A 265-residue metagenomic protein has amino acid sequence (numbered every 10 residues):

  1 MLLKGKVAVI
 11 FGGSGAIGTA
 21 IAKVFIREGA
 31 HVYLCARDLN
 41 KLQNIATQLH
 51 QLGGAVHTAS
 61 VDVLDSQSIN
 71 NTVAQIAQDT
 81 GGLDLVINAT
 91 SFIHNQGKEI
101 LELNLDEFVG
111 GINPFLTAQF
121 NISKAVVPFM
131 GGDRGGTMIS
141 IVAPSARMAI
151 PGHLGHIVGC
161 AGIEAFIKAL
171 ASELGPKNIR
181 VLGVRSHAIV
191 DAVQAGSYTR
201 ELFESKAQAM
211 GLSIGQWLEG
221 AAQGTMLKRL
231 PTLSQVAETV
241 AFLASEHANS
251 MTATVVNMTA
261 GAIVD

Functional and structural regions predicted by a protein language model:
V7, S14-G15: Conserved glycine-rich cofactor-binding loop
I69, Q96-I100, N104-I112, F203 (+1 more regions): Substrate-binding pocket helix/loop in short-chain dehydrogenase/reductase
F92-I93, I139-I163, I167-P176, R185-V193: Catalytic loop of short-chain dehydrogenase/reductase
G97, R229, V240-F242, T252-D265: Short C-terminal tail/terminal secondary-structure segment of NAD(P)H-dependent dehydrogenase/reductase domains
L101-F120, G135, I139, H156 (+1 more regions): Catalytic Tyr-X3-Lys loop
P128, S172-E173, N249: Alpha-helical segment proximal to the catalytic Tyr-Lys
G175, R180, M251-A253: Short, small/polar-rich loop/turn modules that mediate ligand/substrate recognition or access, typified
P176, I189-G224: A glycine/serine/threonine-rich, flexible loop-to-helix segment that serves as the NAD(P) cofactor-binding "lid"
